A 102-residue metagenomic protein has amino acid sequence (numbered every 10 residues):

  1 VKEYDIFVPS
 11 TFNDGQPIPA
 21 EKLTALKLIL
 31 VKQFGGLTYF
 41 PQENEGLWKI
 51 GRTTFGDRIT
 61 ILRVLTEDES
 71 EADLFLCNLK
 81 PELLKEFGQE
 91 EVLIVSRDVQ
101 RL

Functional and structural regions predicted by a protein language model:
V1-L102: Positively charged, small/polar-rich N-terminal and surface patches that mediate targeting and assembly and bind
